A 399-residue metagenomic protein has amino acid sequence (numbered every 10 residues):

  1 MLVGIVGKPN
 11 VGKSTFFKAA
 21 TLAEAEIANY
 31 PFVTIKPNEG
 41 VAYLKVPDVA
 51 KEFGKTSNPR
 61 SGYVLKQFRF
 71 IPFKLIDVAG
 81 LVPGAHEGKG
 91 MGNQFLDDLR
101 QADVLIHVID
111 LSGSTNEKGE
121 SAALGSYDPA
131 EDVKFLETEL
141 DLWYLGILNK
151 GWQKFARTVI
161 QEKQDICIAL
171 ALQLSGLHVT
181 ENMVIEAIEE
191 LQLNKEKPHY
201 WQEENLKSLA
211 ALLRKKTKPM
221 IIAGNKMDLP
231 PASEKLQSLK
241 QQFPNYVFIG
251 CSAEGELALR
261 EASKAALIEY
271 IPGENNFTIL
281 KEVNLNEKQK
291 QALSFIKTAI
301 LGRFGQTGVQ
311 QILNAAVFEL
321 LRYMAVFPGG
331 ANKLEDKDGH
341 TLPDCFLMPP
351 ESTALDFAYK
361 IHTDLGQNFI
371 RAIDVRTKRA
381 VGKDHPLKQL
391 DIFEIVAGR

Functional and structural regions predicted by a protein language model:
M1-Q161, L170-L174, K215, P219: Conserved G1/Walker A P-loop phosphate-binding module
I147, R157, M220-I221, M227-G330: Canonical P-loop GTPase G-domain recognition
T158-S238, A325, G330: Non-catalytic, charge-rich alpha-helical accessory subdomains
D338-T353: Short, contiguous acidic and Ser/Thr-rich linear segments
E351-D364: Short amphipathic, charge-patterned alpha-helical segments
I370-P386: Short acidic beta-strand-loop surface patches of small beta-rich interaction domains
L390-D391: Loop/turn positions that initiate beta-strands
A397-R399: Short, charged beta-turn/beta-strand-edge "cap" motif at the junction between a beta-strand and an adjacent loop
